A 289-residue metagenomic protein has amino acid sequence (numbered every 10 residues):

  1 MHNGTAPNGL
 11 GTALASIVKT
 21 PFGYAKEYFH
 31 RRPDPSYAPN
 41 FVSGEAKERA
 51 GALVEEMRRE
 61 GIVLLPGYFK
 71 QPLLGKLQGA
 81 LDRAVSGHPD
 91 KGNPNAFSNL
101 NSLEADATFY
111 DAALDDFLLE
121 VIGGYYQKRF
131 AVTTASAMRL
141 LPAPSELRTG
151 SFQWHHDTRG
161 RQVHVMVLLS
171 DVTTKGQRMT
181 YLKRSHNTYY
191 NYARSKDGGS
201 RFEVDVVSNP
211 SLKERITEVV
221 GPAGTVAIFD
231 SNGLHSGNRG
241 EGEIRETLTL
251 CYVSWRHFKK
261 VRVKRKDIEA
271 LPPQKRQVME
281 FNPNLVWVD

Functional and structural regions predicted by a protein language model:
H2-E60, L64-H156, R194: Non-heme Fe(II)-dependent double-stranded beta-helix
H2-G4, V18-K19, P39, N187-D289: Conserved double-stranded beta-helix
F69-Q71, R139-L140, R159, V172-T174 (+3 more regions): Short, solvent-exposed loop/turn segments at secondary-structure junctions
A80-L81, Y181-K183: Short Gly/aromatic-enriched secondary-structure transition segments
K128, H156, L169-R178, R184-H186: Active-site region of the double-stranded beta-helix
K128-F130, T134-S136, G150-F152, R161-V167 (+2 more regions): Generic beta-strand structural signal
L147-S151, H164-V165, K175-L182, Y190-R194 (+1 more regions): A short secondary-structure junction signal
R159-T174, V220-G221, I228, C251-S254: Short, conserved beta-strand element in jelly-roll/cupin
